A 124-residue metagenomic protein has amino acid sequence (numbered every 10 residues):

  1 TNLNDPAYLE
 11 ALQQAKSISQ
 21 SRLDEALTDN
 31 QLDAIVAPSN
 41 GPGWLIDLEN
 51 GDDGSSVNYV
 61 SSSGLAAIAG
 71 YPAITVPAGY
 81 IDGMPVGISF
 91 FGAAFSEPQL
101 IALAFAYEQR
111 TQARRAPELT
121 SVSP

Functional and structural regions predicted by a protein language model:
T1-L65, E118-S123: Serine-dependent amide/ester hydrolase catalytic core
L9, I68-P124: Structural helix-boundary/capping segments
